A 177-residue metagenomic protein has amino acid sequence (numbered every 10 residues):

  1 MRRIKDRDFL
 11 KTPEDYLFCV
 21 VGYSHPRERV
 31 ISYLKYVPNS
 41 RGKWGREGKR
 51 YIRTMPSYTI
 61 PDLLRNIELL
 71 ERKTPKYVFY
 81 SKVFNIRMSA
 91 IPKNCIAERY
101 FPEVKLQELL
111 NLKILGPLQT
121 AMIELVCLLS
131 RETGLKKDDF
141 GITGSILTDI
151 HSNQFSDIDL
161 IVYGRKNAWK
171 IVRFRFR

Functional and structural regions predicted by a protein language model:
M1-G141: Helical scaffold of the NTase/Pol beta-like nucleotidyltransferase catalytic core
Y51-R53, D159-V162: Short, low-complexity, polar/charged sequence segments that are solvent-exposed and flexible
V126-S156, V162-W169: Active-site nucleotide-donor binding segment shared across nucleotidyl transfer reactions
I171-F174: Short, charged, solvent-exposed linker or helix-capping segments at domain edges/interfaces that act as flexible hinges
